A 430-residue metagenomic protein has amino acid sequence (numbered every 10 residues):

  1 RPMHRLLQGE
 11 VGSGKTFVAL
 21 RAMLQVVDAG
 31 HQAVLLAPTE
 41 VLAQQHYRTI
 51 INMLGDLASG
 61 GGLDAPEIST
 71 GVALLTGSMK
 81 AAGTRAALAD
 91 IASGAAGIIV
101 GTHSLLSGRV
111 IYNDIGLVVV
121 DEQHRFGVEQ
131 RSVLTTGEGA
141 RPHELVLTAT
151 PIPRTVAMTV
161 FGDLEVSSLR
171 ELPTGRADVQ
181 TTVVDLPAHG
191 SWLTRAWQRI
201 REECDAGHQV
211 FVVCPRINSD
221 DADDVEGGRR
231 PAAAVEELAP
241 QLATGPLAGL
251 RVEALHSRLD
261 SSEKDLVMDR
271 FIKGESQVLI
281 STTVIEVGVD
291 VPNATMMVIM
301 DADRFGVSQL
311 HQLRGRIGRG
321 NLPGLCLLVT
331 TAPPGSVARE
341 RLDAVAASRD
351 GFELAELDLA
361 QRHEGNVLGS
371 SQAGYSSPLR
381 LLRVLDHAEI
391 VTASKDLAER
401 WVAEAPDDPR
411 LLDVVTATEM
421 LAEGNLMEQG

Functional and structural regions predicted by a protein language model:
R1-Q8: Conserved pre-motif I regulatory segment
H4, V18-Y47, L57-T70: Conserved SF1/SF2 helicase motif Ia
A19, H46-Y47, T84, S107-N113 (+5 more regions): Conserved ATPase-coupling elements of RecA-like P-loop NTPase cores
G30-V34, G71, G94-I98, D114-L117 (+7 more regions): Loop/turn-to-beta-strand initiation segments
Q44-I51, Y112-L117, Q123-V184, A188-Q209: Post-DEXD/H (motif II) to motif III coupling segment of the RecA-like Helicase ATP-binding lobe
L57-K80, A239-R258: Conserved RecA-like helicase motor-core motifs
E67-S69, L75-I99, S107-I115, E138 (+1 more regions): Conserved motor-coupling elements within RecA-like helicase/translocase cores
A188-Q209, R216, R230, A234-G430: C-terminal helicase module of SF1/SF2 nucleic-acid helicases/translocases
